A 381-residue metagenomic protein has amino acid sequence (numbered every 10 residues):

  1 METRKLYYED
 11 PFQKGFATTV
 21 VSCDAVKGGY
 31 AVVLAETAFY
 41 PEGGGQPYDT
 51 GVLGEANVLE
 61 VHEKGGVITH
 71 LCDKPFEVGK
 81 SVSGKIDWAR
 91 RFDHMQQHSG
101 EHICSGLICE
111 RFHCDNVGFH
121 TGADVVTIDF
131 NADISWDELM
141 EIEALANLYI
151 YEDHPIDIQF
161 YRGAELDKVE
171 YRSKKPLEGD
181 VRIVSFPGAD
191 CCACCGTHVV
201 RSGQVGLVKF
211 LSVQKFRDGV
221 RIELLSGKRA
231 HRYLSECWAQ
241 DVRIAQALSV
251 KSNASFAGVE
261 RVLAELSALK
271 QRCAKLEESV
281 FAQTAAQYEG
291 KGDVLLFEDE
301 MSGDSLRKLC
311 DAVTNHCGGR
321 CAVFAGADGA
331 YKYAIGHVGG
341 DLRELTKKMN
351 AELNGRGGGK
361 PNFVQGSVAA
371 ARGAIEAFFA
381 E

Functional and structural regions predicted by a protein language model:
M1-E381: A glycine- and charged-residue-rich anion-binding loop/surface
